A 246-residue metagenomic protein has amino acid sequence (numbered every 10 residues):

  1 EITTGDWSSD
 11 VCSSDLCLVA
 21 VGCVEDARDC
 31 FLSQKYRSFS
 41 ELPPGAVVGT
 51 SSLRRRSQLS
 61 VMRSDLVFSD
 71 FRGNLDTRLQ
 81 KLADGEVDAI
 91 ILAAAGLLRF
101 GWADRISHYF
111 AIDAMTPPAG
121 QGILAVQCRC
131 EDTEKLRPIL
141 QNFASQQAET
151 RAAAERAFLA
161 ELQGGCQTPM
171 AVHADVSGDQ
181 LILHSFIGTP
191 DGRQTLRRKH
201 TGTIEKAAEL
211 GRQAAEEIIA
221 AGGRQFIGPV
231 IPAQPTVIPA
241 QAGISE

Functional and structural regions predicted by a protein language model:
E1-I2, G45, V67, H200: Generic anion/oxyanion-binding catalytic loop in active/binding sites
E1-T3, G49, P235-V237: Intrinsically disordered/low-complexity terminal segments and short unstructured peptides
E1-W7, V11: Single conserved hydrophobic/aromatic residue that forms the stacking wall/gate of nucleotide- or nucleobase-binding
T4-G5, T50-S51, D70-F71: Small/polar loops that bind or transfer phosphate-bearing groups
W7, P44, G85: Structured loop/turn residues at beta-strand edges in well-structured enzyme cores
D10, V61-I238, E246: Small-molecule-sensing regulatory modules
S14-D65: A conserved helix-loop-strand patch within extracytoplasmic ligand-binding domains of the periplasmic binding
